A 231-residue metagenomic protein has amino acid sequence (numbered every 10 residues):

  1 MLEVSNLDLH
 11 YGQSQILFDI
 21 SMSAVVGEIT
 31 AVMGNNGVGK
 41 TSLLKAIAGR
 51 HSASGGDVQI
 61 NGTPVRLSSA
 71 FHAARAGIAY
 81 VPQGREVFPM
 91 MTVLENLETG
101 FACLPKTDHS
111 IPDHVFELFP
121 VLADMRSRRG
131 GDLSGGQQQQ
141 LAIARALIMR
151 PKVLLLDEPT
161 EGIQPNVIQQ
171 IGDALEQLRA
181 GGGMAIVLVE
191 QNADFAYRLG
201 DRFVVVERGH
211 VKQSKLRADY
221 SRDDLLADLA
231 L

Functional and structural regions predicted by a protein language model:
M33-N35: The feature captures the beta-strand-to-loop junction immediately N-terminal to the Walker
A48: Helix-to-loop junction immediately C-terminal to a conserved catalytic motif
S52, P64-G84, D108, P112 (+2 more regions): ABC ATPase NBD coupling module
R129-L133: Conserved ABC ATPase signature
A146-L147: ABC ATPase C-loop
R150: Conserved catalytic motifs of ABC-family nucleotide-binding domains
Q169-G181: Helical segment within the ABC ATPase nucleotide-binding domain
